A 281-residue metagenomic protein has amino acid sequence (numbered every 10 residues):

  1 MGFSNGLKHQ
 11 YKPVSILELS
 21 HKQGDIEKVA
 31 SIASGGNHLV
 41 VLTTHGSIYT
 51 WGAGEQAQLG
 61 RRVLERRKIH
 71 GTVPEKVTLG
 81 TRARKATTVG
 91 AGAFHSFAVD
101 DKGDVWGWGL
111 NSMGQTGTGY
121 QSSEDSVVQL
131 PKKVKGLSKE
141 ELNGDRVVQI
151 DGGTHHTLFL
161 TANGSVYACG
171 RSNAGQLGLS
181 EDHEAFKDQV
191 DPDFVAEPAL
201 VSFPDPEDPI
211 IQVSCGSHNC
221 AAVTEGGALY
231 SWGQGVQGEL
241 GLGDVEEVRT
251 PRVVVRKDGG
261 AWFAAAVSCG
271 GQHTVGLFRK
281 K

Functional and structural regions predicted by a protein language model:
M1-M113, S123, G164: Fungal eukaryote-biased detector of long internal structured cores
L7-P13, R66-V73, S123-L130, H183-V195 (+1 more regions): A detector of repeated loop/turn-to-beta-strand junctions in beta-rich toroidal repeat architectures
K22-E27, T81-K85, E140-D145, P204-D208 (+1 more regions): Short glycine-/Asp-/Thr-/Trp-enriched loop segments that recur within the blades of beta-propeller repeat domains
A30, N37, E75, T87 (+6 more regions): Structural signature of WD-repeat beta-propeller blades
H38-V41, T50, H95-A98, G107 (+5 more regions): Conserved core positions of repeat-based scaffolds
L160-N163, R171-A174, A196, S202-G238: Loop/turn-rich, solvent-exposed surfaces of beta-rich toroidal or solenoidal domains
V245-K281: Blade-level signature of beta-propeller repeat domains, shared across WD40, Kelch, NHL, RCC1 and BNR/Asp-box propellers
